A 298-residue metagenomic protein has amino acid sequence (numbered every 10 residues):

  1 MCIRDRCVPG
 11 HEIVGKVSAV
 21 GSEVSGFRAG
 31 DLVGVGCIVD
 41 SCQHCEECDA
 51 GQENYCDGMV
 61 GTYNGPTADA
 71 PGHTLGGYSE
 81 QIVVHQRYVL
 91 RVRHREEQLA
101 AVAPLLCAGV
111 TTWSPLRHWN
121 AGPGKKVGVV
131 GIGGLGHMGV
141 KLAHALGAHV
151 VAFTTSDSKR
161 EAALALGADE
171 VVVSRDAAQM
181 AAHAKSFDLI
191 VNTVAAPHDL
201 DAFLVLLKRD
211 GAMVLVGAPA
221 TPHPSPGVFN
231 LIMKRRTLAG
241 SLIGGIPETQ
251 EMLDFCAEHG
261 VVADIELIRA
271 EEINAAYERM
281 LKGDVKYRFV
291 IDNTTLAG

Functional and structural regions predicted by a protein language model:
R4-D49, N54, L75-G76, R93-E96: Glycine-rich beta-strand-centered segment in the early N-terminal region that forms part of a ligand/cofactor-binding
L32, K126, G211-A212, T237: Short glycine-centered segments of the SAM/dcSAM-binding site in methyltransferase folds
C42-V130: NAD(P)H dinucleotide-binding glycine-rich loop of Rossmann-like/cofactor-binding domains, especially the beta1-alpha1
A108, G131-L135, A218: Glycine-rich Rossmann-fold phosphate-binding loop(s) that bind the pyrophosphate of adenine dinucleotide cofactors
P123-I132, H144-A202: Adenosine-nucleotide cofactor-binding segment
A145, I246-G298: C-terminal hydrophobic helical "lid"/dimerization subdomain of Rossmann-like NAD(P)H-dependent oxidoreductases
L207-R209: Helix-to-beta-strand junctions that scaffold the AdoMet/dcAdoMet cofactor pocket in Class I SAM-dependent enzymes
G217-R235, I246-D254: Rossmann-fold NAD(P)-binding glycine/threonine-rich loop
